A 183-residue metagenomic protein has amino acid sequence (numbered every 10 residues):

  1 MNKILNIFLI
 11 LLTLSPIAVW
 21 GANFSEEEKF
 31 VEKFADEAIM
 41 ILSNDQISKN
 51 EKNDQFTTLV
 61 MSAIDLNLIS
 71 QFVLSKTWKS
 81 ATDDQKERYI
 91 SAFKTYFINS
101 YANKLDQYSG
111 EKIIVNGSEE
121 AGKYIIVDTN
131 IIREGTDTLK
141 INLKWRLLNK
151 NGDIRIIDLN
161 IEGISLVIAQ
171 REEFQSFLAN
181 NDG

Functional and structural regions predicted by a protein language model:
M1-L5: Positively charged n-region of N-terminal signal peptides that target proteins for export
I7-P16: Bacterial N-terminal signal peptides
I17-N23: Sec/Tat signal peptide C-region and signal peptidase I cleavage site
F24-Y101, L105: Early exported N-terminus immediately downstream of N-terminal targeting peptides
F93, G117-E119, I131-R133, W145-L147 (+1 more regions): A mature extracytoplasmic/lumenal domain signature
N99-I141: Surface-exposed, charged secondary-structure patches
N142-I168: Short beta-strand edge/turn micro-motifs at domain boundaries
S165, A169-G183: Non-transmembrane domains of secretory- and envelope-associated proteins
